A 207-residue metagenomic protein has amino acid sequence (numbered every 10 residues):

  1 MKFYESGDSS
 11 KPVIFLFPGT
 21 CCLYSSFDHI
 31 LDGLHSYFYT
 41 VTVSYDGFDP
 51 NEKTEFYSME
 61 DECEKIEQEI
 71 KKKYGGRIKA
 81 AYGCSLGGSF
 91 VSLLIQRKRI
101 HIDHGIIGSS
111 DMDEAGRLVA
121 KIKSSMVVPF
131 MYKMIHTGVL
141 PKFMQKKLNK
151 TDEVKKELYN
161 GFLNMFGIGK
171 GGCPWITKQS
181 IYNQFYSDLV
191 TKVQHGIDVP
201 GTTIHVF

Functional and structural regions predicted by a protein language model:
Y4-E52: Conserved HGGG/HGGXW glycine-rich cap/lid loop of the alpha/beta-hydrolase fold
L16, A81, I107, H205-V206: Structural beta-sheet core signal
H29, L93-R97: Active-site signature of alpha/beta-hydrolase-fold catalytic machinery across serine- and Asp/Cys-nucleophile hydrolases
V41-Y82: Active-site loop/oxyanion-hole signature of alpha/beta-hydrolase fold enzymes
Y82-V91: Gly/Ala-rich beta-loop-alpha elbow adjacent to hydrolase catalytic centers
Q96, I102-H136: Flexible "cap/lid" loop of the alpha/beta hydrolase fold
V139-N164, N183-L189: Helix-loop "lid/cap" segments that line or gate small-molecule binding pockets
I176-F207: Conserved serine/cysteine hydrolase catalytic core
